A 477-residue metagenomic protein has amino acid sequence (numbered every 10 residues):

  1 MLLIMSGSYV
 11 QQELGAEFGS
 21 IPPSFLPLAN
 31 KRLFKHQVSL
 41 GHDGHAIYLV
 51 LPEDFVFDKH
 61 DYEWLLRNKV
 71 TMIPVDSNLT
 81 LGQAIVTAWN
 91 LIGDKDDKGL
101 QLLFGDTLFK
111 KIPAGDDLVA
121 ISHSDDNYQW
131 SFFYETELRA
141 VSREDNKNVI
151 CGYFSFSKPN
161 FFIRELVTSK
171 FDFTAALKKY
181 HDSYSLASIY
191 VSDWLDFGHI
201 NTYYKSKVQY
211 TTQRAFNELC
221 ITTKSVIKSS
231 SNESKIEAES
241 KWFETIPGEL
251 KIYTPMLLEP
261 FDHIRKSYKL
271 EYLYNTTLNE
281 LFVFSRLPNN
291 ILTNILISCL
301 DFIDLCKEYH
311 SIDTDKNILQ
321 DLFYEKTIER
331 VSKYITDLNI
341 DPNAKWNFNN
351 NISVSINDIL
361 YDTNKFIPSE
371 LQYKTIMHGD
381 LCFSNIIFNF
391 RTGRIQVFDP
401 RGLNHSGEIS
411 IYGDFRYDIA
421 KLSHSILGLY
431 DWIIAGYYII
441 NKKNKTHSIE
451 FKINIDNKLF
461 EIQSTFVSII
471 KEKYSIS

Functional and structural regions predicted by a protein language model:
M1-I21: N-terminal nucleotide-binding beta1-loop-alpha1 segment
F57-Y134: Conserved beta-loop-beta/alpha segment of the NTase-like Rossmann-fold superfamily that binds/positions NTPs
T107-H181, S185: Conserved core of the sugar-phosphate nucleotidyltransferase
A215-T245, L278-L287: ATP-binding glycine-rich loop module of kinase domains
I246, L281-V331, D341-P342, I356-E370 (+2 more regions): Conserved kinase catalytic-core helix
E249-D262: Conserved HxN/HPN-centered segment at the entrance to the catalytic loop of eukaryotic protein kinase-like domains
Y361-G413: Active-site acidic catalytic loop and adjacent metal/ATP-binding pocket of ATP-dependent phosphoryl transfer enzymes
I395, L403-I470: Active-site activation/catalytic loop segments of kinase-like enzymes and analogous catalytic loops in related
